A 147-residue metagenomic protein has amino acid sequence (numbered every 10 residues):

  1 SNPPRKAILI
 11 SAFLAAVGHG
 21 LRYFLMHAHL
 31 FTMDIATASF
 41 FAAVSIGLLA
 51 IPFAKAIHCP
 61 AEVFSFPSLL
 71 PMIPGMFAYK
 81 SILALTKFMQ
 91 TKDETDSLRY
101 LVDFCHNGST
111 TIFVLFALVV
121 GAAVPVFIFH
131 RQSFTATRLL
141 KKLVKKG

Functional and structural regions predicted by a protein language model:
S1-I10, K55-V63: Membrane-helix interface "capping/anchor" motifs
S1-R5, G20-M33, L101-D103: Short juxtamembrane and helix-loop transition motifs at transmembrane-helix boundaries in membrane proteins
N2-A16, G20, T135-G147: Membrane-proximal intracellular helices of multi-pass ion channels
A7-H19, I35-G47, V63-M72, M76 (+2 more regions): Alpha-helical transmembrane segments of multi-pass membrane proteins, especially transporters and channels
F24-H27, M33, T37-P60: Transmembrane alpha-helices that form the ion-translocation and gating core of multi-pass ion transport proteins
F53, I57-G147: C-terminal transmembrane helix-loop-helix hairpin of multi-pass membrane proteins
